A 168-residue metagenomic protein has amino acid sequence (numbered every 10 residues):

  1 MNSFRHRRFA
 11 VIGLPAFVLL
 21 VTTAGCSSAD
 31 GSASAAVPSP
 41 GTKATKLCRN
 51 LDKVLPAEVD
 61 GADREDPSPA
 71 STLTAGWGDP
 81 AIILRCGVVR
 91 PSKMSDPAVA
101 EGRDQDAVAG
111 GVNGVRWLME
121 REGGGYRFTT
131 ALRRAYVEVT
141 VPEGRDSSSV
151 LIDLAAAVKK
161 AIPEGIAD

Functional and structural regions predicted by a protein language model:
N2-L14: Bacterial N-terminal signal peptides that target proteins for export
V21-G25: C-terminal motif of bacterial Sec signal peptides marking the signal peptidase cleavage site
A35-P56: Post-signal peptide N-terminal segment of mature Sec-exported envelope proteins
A36-T42, T72, E138-D146: Second-shell loop/turn segments in exported
K43, D79-I83, L132-Y136: Extracytoplasmic
K53-G61, K159-P163: Sec-exported extracytoplasmic/periplasmic mature domains
V59-R121: Short, solvent-exposed recognition patches
S95-D168: Extracytosolic low-complexity repeat regions of secreted or lipid-anchored proteins
